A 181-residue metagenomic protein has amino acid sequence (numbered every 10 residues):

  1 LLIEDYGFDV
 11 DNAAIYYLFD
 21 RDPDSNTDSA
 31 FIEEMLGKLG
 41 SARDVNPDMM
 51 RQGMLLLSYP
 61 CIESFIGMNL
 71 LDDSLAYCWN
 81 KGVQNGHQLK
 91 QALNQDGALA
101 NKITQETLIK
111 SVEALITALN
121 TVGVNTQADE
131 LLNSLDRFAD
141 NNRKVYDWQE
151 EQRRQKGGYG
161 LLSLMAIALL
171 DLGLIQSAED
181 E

Functional and structural regions predicted by a protein language model:
L1, D28-F31, L161: Phosphate/oxyanion-binding active-site loops and adjacent basic polyanion-contact surfaces
L1-V10: Short, surface-exposed loop/strand segments
Y6, Y16-Y17, Y59, Y77 (+2 more regions): Sequence-level detector for tyrosine residue identity
D9, D24-N26, E151, I175: A generic signature of intrinsically disordered, low-complexity regions enriched in glycine/proline and charged/polar
D9, L55, Y159-L162: Compositionally biased, intrinsically disordered low-complexity regions
D9-R21: Glycine-rich, often proline-containing surface loops adjacent to acidic residues and nearby aromatics that form
L18-Q127, L169: Activity-critical C-terminal alpha-helical subdomain
L99-E181: Extended, basic/helix-rich recognition subdomains
